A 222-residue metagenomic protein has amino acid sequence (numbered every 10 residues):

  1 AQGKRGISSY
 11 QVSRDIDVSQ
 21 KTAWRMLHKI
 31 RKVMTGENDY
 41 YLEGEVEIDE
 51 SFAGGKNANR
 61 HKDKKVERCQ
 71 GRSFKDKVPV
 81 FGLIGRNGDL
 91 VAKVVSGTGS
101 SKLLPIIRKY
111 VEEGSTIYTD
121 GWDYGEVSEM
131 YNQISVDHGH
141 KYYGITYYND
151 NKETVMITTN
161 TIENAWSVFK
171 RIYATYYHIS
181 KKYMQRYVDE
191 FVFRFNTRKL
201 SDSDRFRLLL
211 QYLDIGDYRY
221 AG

Functional and structural regions predicted by a protein language model:
A1-G222: Residue-level recognition of single "structural anchor" positions that define or cap local secondary structure
